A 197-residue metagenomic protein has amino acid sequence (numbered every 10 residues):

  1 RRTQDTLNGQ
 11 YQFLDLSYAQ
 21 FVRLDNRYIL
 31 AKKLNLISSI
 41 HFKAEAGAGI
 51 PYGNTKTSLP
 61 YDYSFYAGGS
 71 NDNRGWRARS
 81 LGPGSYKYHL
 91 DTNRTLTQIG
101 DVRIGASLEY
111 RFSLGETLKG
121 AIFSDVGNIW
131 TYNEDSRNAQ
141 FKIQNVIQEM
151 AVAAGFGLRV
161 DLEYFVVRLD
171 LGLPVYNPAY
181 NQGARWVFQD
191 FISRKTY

Functional and structural regions predicted by a protein language model:
R1-F112, F123-V126, W130-A139: C-terminal outer-membrane beta-barrel translocator/porin domains of Gram-negative envelope proteins and their
R2, I104-L114, K119, Y180-T196: Short flexible/disordered coil segments
K33-I37, S113-T117, D161-F165: Outer-membrane beta-barrel channels and translocator barrels
S39-K43, K119-A121, G157, V166-D170: Residue-level detector of the transmembrane beta-barrel scaffold of outer-membrane proteins
F65-G75, P83, S136-Y197: C-terminal beta-signal and terminal closure region of outer-membrane beta-barrel proteins
